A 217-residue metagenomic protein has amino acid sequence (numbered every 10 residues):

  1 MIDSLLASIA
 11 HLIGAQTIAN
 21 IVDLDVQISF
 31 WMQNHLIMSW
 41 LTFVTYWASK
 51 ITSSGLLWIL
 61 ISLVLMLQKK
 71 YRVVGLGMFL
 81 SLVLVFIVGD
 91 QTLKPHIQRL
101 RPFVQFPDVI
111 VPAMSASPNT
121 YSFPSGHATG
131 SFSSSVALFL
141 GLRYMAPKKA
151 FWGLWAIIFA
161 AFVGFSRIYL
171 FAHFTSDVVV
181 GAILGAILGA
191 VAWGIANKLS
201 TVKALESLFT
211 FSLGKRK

Functional and structural regions predicted by a protein language model:
M1-L57, D90-T120, S212-K217: N-terminal transmembrane-helix/juxtamembrane module of multi-pass inner/ER membrane proteins
N34, M38-L41, L65, K69-G77 (+3 more regions): Juxtamembrane/transmembrane-helix boundary motifs in multi-pass membrane proteins
H35, L67, Y71, Q91 (+4 more regions): Membrane-interface elements of multi-pass transporters and channels
L57-K69, V136-L142: Hydrophobic, aromatic-rich transmembrane alpha-helices and their immediate juxtamembrane boundary segments
I61-V88, G153: Interfacial segments of alpha-helical transmembrane regions
L76, L80-G89, V180-L188, A192: Hydrophobic faces of alpha-helical transmembrane segments in multi-pass integral membrane proteins
V111-K217: Membrane-embedded catalytic cores of phosphoryl/pyrophosphoryl-handling enzymes
